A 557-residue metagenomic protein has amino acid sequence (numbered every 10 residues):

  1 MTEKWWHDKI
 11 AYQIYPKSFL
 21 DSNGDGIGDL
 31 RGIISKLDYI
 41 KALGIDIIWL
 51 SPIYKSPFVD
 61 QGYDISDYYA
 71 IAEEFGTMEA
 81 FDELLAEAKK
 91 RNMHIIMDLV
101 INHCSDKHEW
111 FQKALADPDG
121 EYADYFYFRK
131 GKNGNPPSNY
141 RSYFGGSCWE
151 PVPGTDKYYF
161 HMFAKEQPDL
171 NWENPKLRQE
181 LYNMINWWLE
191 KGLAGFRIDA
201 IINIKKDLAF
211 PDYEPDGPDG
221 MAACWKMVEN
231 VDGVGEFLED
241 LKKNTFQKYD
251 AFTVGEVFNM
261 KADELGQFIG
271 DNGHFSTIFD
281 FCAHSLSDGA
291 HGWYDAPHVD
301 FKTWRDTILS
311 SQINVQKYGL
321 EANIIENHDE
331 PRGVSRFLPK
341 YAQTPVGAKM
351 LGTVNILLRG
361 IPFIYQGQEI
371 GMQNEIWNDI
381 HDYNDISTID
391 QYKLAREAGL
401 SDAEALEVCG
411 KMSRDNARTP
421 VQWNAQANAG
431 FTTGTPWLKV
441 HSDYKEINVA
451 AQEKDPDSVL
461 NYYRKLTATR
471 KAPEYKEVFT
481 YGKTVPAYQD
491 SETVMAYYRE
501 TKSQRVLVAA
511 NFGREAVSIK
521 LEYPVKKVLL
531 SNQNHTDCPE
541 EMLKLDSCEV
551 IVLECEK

Functional and structural regions predicted by a protein language model:
M1-K55, D82, E87-A88, I361-I364 (+2 more regions): Carbohydrate-interacting/catalytic domains
T2-N186, E190, N203-D263, G270 (+1 more regions): Acidic/aromatic-lined carbohydrate-recognition and catalytic surfaces of CAZymes acting on diverse glycans
K36, E87, M184-W187, K191 (+7 more regions): Generic, well-ordered alpha-helical scaffold segments in large soluble proteins
I48, F196-I198: Hydrophobic residues within beta-strands of alpha/beta enzymes
H94, D98, G195, F252 (+3 more regions): Hydrophobic "anchor" residues on beta-strands that sit immediately upstream of conserved functional sites
D106-N139, Y143, L238, K242-P420 (+1 more regions): Conserved alpha/beta catalytic core and glycan-binding cleft of carbohydrate-active enzymes
P168-R178, W225-V228, V334-V346, E407-V408 (+1 more regions): Active-site rim elements
G217-G220, L286-D288, D329-V334, K439-I447: Short acidic (Asp/Glu) and glycine-rich catalytic loops that position anionic groups and cofactors
